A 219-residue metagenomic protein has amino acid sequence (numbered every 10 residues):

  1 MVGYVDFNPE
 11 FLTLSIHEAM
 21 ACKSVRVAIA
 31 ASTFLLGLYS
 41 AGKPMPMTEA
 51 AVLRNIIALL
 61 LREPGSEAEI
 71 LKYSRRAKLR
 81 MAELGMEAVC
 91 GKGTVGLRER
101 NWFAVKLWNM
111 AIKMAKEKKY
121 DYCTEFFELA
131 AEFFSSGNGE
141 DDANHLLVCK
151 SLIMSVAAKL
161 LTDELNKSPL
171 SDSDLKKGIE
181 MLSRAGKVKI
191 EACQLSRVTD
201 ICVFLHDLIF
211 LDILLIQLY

Functional and structural regions predicted by a protein language model:
M1, E132-S135, A158, S173 (+1 more regions): Primarily eukaryotic
V2-N8, C22-K23, Y39-T48, G91-E99 (+3 more regions): Short coil/turn segments at helix-helix junctions and helix-capping linkers within large alpha-helical proteins
V5-A21, A30-T33, P46-G65, E99-K116 (+3 more regions): Amphipathic alpha-helical repeat scaffolds of TPR domains
V25-A28, S66-E67, Y120-D121, F127 (+2 more regions): TPR-repeat structural position
T33-A41, R75-K92, E128-G139, E180-K187: Amphipathic alpha-helical segments of tetratricopeptide repeats
L59-K78: Eukaryotic alpha-helical scaffold "rod" segments
